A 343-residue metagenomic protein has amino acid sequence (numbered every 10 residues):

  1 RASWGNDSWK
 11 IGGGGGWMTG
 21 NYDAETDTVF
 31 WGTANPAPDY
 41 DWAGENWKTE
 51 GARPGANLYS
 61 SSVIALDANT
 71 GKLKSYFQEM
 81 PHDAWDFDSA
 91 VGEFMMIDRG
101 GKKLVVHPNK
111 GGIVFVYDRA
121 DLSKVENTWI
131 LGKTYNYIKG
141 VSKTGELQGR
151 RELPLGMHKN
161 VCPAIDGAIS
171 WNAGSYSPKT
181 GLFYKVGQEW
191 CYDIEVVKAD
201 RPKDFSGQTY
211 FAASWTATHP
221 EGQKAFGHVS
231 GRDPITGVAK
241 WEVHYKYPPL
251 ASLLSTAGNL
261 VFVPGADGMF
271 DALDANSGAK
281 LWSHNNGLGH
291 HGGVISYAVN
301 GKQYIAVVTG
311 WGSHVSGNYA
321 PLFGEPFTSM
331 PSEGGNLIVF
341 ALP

Functional and structural regions predicted by a protein language model:
R1-K10, A37, A43-S89, M96-K102 (+3 more regions): Extracytoplasmic/lumenal domain signature
N6-G16, P163-A168: Active-site glycine- and acidic-residue-rich loops that bind and position anionic ligands or nucleotide-like cofactors
G14-E25, F94-G100, A168-K179, L253-S255 (+1 more regions): Structural signature of eukaryotic scaffold interfaces centered on beta-propeller domains
G14-G16, Y59, K110, S170 (+1 more regions): Short, basic and Ser/Thr-rich N-terminal targeting/leader segments
N21, G156-N160, D166-Y192: Long, low-complexity segments enriched in small/aliphatic residues
T26-T33: Short coil-to-beta-strand
G32, P108, V186-Q188, P264 (+1 more regions): Residue-level marker for isolated small/hydroxyl-bearing positions within beta-strands of beta-sheet-rich domains
